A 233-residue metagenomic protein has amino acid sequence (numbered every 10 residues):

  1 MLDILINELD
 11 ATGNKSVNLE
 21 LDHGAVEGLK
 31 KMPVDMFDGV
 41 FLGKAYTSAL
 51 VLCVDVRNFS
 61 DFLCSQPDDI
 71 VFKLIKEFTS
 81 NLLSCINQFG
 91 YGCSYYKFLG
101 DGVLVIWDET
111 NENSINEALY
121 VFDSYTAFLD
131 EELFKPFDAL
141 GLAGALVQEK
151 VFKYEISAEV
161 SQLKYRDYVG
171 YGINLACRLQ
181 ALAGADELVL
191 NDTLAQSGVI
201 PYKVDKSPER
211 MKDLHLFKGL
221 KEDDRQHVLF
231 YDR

Functional and structural regions predicted by a protein language model:
M1-F37, K164, G184-R233: Intrinsically disordered, glycine/charged-rich C-terminal tails and inter-domain linkers that flank nucleotidyl cyclase
L2-L19, K30-Y120: Catalytic NTP-binding/metal-coordinating core of nucleotidyl cyclase/transferase enzymes
V51-C53, G141-A145, V189: Short glycine-aspartate micro-motif
D61, K153-Y154, S197: Conserved protein kinase catalytic core
L82, D123-L129: A common structural junction motif
N87-N116, D130-V169: Catalytic core of nucleotidyl cyclases, primarily class III adenylyl/guanylyl cyclases
D167, Y171, Q180-A181, E187-L188: Active-site/pore-lining binding-face segments in mid-to-C-terminal subdomains
G172-Q180, A195-S197: Short, charged, amphipathic alpha-helix that recurs within catalytic cores of restriction-modification and other
